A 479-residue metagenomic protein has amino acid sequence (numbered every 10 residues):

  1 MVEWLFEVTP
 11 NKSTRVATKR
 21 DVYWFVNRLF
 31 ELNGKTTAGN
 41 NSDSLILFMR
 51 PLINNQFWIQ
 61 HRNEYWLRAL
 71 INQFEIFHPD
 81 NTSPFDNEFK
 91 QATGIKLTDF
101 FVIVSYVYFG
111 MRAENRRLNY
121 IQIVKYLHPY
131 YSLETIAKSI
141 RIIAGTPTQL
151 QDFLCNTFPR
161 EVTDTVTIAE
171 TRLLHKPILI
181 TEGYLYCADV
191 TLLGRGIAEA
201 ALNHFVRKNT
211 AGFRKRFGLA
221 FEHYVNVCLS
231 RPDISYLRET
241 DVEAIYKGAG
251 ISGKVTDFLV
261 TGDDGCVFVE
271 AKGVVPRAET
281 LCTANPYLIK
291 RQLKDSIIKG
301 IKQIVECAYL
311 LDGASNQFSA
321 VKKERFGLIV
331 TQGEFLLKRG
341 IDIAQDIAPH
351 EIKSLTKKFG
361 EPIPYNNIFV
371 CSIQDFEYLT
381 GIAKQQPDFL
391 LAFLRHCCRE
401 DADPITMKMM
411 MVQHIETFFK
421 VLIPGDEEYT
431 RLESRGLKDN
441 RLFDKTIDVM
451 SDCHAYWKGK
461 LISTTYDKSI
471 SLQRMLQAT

Functional and structural regions predicted by a protein language model:
V2-P232, I343-T479: Interfaces and regulatory segments of ATP-dependent nucleotide/adenylate/phosphodiester-chemistry enzymes
P232-G253, F258-T261: A short acidic/basic microdomain associated with nuclease active sites
V260-L281: Active-site beta-strand-loop-beta-strand hairpin of nuclease catalytic cores that positions key catalytic residues
V275-P276, E334-L337: Short acidic, S/G/P-rich loop/turn micro-motifs used as interaction or catalytic elements
P276-S296: A solvent-exposed, charged loop/short amphipathic helix patch at secondary-structure junctions
T283-Y287, I341-A348: Short secondary-structure boundary/capping segments
K290-E324: Acidic, metal/cofactor-coordinating or nucleic-acid-engaging core segments within structured domains
R325-Q332: Extended hydrophobic secondary-structure segments that form protein cores and membrane-embedded regions
